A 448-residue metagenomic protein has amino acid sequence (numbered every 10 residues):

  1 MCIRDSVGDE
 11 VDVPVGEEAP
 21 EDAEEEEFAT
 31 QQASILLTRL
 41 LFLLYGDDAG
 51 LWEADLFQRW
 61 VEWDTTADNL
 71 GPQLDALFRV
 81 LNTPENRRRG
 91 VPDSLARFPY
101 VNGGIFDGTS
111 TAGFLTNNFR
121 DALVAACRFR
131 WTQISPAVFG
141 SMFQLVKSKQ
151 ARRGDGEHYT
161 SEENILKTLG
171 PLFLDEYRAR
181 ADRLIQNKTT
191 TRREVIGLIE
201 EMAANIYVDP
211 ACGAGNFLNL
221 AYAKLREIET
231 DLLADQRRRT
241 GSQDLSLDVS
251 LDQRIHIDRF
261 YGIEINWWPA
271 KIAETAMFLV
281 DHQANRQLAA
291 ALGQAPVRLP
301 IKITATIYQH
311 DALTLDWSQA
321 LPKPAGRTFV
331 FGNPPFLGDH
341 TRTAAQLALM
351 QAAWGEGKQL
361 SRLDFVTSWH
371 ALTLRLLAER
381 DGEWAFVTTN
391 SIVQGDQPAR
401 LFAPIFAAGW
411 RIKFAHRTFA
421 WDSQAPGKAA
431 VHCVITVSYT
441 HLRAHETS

Functional and structural regions predicted by a protein language model:
M1-D5, E446: N-terminal low-complexity segments that are often proline-rich with Ser/Thr-Pro
R4-R226, R259-I272, A276, Q309-L321 (+3 more regions): Preference for the N-terminal adenyl/adenosyl cofactor-binding alpha/beta module
E27, G50-W60, D64-G71, R79 (+10 more regions): Signature of N6-adenine DNA methyltransferases within the class I
S148, L174-A179, E227-A234, L279 (+3 more regions): Conserved helix-loop functional segments at active or binding sites
G154-D155, L251, T388, G427: Glycine-rich, flexible loop/turn motifs
G156-E157, D248, K358-R362: Pocket-edge positions in alpha/beta enzyme catalytic cores
D182-A203, L225-D258, H282-I301: Flexible phosphate/Mg2+-sensing switch loops adjacent to catalytic phosphate-binding sites
D258-F260, T388-T389: Catalytic palm active-site di-aspartate
